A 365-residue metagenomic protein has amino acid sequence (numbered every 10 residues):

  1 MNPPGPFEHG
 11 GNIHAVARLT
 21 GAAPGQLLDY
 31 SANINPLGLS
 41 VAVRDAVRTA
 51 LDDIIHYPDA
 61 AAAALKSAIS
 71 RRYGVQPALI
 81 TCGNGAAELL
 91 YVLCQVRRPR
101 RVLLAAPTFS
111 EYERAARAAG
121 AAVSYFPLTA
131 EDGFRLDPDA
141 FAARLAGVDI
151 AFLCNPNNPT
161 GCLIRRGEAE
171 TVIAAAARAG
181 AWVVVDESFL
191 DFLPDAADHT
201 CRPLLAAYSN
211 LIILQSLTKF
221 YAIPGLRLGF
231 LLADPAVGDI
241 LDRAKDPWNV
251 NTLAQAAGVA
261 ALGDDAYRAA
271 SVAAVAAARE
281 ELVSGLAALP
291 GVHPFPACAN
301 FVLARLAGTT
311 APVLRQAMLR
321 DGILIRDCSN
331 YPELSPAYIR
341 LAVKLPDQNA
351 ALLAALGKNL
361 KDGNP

Functional and structural regions predicted by a protein language model:
M1-H56, G147: N-terminal "arm"/small-domain region of PLP-dependent enzymes with the aminotransferase-like
G25-Q26, Q76-I80, R101, G180 (+2 more regions): Short acidic capping loops at alpha-helix termini that bridge into adjacent secondary structure
L39-S40, A61, N210-A288, H293-F295: PLP-dependent aminotransferase class I/II
I55-R101: Phosphate-binding glycine-rich loop
V96-A115: Conserved PLP-anchoring active-site segment centered on the Schiff-base-forming lysine
S124, A130-L193: Active-site phosphate-binding strand-loop segment of PLP-dependent enzymes
G167, R320-D321, N330-P365: PLP-dependent enzyme catalytic core of the Aspartate aminotransferase-like
A276, L289-G322, V343: Conserved PLP-binding catalytic core of the aspartate aminotransferase-like
